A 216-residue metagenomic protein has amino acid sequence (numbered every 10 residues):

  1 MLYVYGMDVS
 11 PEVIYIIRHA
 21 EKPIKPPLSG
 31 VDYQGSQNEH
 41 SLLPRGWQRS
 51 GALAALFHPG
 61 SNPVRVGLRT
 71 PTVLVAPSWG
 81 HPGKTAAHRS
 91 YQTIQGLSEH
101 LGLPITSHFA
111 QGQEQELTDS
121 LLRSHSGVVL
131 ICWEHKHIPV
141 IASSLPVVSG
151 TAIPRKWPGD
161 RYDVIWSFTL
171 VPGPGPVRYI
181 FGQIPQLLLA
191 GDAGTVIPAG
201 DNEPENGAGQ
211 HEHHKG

Functional and structural regions predicted by a protein language model:
V4-S126, H137-H214: Active-site-proximal alpha-helix that buttresses catalytic centers in soluble enzyme cores
V128-L130: C-terminal functional segments of enzyme domains
C132-E134: Short beta-strand segments
